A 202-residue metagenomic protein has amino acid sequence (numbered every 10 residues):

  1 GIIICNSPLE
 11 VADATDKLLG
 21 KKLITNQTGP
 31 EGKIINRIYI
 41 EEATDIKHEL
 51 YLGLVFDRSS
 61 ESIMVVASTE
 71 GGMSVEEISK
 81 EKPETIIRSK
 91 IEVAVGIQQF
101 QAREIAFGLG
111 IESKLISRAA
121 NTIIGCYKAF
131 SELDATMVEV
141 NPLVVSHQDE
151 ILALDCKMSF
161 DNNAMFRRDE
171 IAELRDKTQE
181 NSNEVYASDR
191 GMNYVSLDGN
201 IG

Functional and structural regions predicted by a protein language model:
G1-V140, V144-G202: ATP-dependent carboxylate/acyl-activation modules
